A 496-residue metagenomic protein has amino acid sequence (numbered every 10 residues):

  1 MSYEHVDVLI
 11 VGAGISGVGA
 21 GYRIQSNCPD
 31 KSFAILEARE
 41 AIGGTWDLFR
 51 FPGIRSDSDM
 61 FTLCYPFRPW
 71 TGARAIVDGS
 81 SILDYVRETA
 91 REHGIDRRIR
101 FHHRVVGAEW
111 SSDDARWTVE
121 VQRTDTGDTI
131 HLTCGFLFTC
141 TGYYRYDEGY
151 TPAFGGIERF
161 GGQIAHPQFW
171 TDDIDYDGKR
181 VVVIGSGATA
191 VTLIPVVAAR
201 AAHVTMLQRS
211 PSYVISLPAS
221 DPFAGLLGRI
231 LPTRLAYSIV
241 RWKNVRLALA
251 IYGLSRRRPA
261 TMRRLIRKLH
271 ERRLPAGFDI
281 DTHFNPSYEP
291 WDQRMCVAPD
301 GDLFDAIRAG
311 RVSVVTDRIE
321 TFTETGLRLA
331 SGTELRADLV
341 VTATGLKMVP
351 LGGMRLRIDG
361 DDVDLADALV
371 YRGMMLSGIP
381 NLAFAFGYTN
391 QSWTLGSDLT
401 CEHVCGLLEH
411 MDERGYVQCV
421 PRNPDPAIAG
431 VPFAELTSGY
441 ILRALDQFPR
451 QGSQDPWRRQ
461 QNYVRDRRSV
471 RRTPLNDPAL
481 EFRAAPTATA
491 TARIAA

Functional and structural regions predicted by a protein language model:
S2-H5, L9-V11, I15, G19-A20 (+6 more regions): Rossmann-like dinucleotide-binding core of oxidoreductases
V6-V11, I15-I99, Q208-R209, R273-F278: Beta1-alpha1 glycine-rich phosphate/pyrophosphate-binding loop at the start of Rossmann-like nucleotide-binding domains
V11, H131-Y144, V181-I184, L327 (+1 more regions): Short hydrophobic core segments
F51, A343-D412: Glycine/threonine-rich phosphate-binding loop and adjacent beta-strand/alpha-helix elements that clamp
W70-E88, R100, I184, L254-R263 (+1 more regions): Short beta-strand to alpha-helix junction loop
R74-R145, R311, T321: Feature captures the FAD/FMN-dependent oxidoreductase FAD-binding
R273-L329, T333-R336: Alpha/beta-hydrolase fold catalytic core
D398, E402-A496: C-terminal active-site-capping segments
